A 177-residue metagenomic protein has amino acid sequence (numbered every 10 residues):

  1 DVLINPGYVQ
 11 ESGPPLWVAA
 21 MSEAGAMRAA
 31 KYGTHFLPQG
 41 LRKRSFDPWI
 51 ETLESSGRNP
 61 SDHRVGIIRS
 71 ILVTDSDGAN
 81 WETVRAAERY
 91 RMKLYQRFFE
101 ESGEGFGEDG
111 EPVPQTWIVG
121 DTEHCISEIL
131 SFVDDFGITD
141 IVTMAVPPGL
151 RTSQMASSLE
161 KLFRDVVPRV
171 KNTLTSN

Functional and structural regions predicted by a protein language model:
D1-N177: Active-site-adjacent structural elements that line small-molecule/cofactor binding pockets in enzymes
